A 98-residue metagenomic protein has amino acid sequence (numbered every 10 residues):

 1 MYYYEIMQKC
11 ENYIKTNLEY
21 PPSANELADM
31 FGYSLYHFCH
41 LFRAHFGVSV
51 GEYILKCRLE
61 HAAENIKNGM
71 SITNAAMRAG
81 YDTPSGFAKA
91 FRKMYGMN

Functional and structural regions predicted by a protein language model:
M1-I6, N12, T16-E19, F31-Y33 (+1 more regions): Inter-domain helical "communication" segments and dimerization helices that couple sensory or membrane-embedded modules
M1-Y2, N12, S49, Y53 (+2 more regions): …primarily DNA-binding HTH/wHTH and HhH modules…
Q8-N25, A44-D82: Terminal helix-turn-helix DNA-binding modules in bacterial transcription factors
S23-F31, L35-F42, N68-N98: Sequence-specific DNA-binding recognition helix
